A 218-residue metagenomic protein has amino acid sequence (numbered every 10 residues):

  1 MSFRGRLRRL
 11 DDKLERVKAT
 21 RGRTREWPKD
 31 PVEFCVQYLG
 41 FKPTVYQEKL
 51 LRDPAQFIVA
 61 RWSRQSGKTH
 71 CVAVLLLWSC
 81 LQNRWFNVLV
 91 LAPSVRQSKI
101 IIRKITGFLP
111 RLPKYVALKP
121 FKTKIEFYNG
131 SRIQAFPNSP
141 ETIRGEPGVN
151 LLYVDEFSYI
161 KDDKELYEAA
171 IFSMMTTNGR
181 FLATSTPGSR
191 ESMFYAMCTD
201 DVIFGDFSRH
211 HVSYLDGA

Functional and structural regions predicted by a protein language model:
S2-A218: Phosphate/NTP-binding elements of NTP-utilizing enzymes
